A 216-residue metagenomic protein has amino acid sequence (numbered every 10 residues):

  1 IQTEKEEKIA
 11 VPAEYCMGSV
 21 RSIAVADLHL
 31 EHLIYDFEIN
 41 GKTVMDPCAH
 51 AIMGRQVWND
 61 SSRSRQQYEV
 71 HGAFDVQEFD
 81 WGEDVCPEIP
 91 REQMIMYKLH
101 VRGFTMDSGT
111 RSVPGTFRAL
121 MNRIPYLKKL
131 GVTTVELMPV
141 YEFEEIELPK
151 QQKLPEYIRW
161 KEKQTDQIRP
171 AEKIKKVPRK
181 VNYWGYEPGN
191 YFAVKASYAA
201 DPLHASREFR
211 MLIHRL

Functional and structural regions predicted by a protein language model:
Q2-E7, V20-I23: N-terminal glycine-rich, Lys/His-bearing helix-loop that initiates the first secondary-structure elements of many
E4, N40, V140-E142, A196: An acidic- and aromatic-residue-enriched active-site/binding cleft used to recognize and process polar
K5-P12, T43-V44: Surface-exposed loop/edge segments in extracytoplasmic proteins
Y15-K98, G103-S112: The feature marks proteins involved in alpha-glucan
D46-A49, D107-S112, P139, E145-Q151 (+1 more regions): Short, solvent-exposed loop/turn and secondary-structure capping segments
E69-F143, D166-R169, N182-N190: An acidic-aromatic substrate-binding cleft motif
P125-K128, R210-L216: Surface-exposed amphipathic alpha-helices with a cationic face
E147-H214: Aromatic- and acidic-residue-enriched carbohydrate-binding clefts of CAZyme catalytic domains
